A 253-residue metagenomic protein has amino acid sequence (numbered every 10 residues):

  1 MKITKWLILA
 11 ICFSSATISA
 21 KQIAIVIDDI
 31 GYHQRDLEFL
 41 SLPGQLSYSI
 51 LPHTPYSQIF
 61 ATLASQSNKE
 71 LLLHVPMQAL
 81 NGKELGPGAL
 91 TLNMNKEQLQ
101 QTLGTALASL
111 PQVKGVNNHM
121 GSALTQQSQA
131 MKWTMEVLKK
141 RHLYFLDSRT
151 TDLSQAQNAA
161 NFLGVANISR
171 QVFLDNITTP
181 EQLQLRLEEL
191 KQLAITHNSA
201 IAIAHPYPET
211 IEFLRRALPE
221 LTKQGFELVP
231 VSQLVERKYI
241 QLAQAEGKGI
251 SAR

Functional and structural regions predicted by a protein language model:
T4-L7, S19-R253: Catalytic-site microenvironment of enzymes that process N-acetyl-hexosamine-containing cell-wall polysaccharides
S14-T17: N-terminal signal peptide c-region/cleavage motif recognized by signal peptidases
